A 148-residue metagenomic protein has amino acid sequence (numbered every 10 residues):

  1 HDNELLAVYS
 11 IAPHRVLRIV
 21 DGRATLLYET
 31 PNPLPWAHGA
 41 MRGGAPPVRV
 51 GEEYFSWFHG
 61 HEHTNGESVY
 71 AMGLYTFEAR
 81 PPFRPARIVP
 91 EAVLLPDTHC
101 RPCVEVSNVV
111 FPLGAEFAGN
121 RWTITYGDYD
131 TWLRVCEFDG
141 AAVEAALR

Functional and structural regions predicted by a protein language model:
H1-G39, R49-E105, G119-R121, Y126-R148: Beta-rich carbohydrate-recognition and catalytic domains
G43-P46, F111-G114: Beta-propeller and closely related beta-sheet repeat lectin domains
R84-A86, V110-L113: A broad structural signal for short, well-ordered beta-strand segments within beta-sheet-rich domains
